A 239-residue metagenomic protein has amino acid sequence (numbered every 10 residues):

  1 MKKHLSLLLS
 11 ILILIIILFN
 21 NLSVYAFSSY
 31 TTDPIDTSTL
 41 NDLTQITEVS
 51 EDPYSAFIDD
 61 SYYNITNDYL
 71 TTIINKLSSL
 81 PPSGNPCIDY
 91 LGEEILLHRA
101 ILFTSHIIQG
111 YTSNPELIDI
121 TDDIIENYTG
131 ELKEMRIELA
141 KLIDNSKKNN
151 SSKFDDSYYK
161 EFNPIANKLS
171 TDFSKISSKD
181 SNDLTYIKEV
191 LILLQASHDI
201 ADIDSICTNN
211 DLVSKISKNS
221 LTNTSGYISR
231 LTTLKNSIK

Functional and structural regions predicted by a protein language model:
M1, I17-L18, Y111: Intrinsic disorder/low-complexity signature
M1-L9: Bacterial N-terminal signal peptides that target proteins for export
H4-L5, L22-S23, N149: Residue-level detector of intrinsically disordered/flexible regions characterized by low predicted structural confidence
I11-I15: Hydrophobic membrane-insertion alpha-helices, especially the h-region of bacterial N-terminal signal peptides
I16-I17, E94: A composition/secondary-structure signal for short, hydrophobic, low-basic-content segments with alpha-helix propensity
L18-D33: Sec-dependent signal peptide cleavage junction
Y30-K239: All-alpha RGS (Regulator of G-protein Signaling) helical domain and cognate RGS-like helical scaffolds
